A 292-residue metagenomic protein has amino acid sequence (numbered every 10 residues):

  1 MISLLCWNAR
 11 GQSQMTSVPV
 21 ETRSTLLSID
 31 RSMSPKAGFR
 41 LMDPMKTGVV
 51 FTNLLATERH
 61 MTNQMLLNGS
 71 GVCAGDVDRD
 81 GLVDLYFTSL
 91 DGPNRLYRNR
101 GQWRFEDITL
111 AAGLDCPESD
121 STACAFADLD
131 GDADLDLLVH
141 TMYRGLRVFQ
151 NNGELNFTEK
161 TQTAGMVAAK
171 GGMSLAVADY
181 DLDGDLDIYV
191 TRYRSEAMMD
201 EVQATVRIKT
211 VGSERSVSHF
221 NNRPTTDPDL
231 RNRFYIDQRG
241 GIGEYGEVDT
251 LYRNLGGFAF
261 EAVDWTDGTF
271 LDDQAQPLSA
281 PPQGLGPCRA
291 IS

Functional and structural regions predicted by a protein language model:
M1-C6: Bacterial N-terminal signal peptides
N8-S292: Acidic, glycine/proline-rich Ca2+-coordinating loop motifs
